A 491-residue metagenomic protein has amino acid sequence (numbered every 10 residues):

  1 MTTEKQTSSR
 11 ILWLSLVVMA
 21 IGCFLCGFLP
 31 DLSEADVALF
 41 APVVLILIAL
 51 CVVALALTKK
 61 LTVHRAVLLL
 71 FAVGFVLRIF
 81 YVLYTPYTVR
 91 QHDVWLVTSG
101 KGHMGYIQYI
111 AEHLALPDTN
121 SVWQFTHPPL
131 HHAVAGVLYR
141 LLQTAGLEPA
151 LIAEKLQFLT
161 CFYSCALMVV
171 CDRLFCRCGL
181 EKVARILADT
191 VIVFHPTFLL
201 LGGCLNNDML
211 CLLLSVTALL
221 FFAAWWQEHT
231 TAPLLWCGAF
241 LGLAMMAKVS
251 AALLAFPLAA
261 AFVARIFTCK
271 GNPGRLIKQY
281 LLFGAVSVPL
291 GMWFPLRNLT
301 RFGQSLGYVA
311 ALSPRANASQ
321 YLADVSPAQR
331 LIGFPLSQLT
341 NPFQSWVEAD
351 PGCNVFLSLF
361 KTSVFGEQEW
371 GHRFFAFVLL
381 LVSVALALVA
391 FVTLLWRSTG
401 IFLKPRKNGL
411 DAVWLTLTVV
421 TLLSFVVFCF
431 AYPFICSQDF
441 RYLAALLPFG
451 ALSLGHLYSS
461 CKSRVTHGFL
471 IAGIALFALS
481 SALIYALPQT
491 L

Functional and structural regions predicted by a protein language model:
P30-L45, L151-Y163, N341-L422, L447: Membrane-interface anchor segments at the N-terminal boundary of transmembrane helices in multi-pass membrane enzymes
A56, Q227, L254-V288: Perimembrane helix-loop-helix junctions
A66-G74, A239-F240, N272-P295, S313-A318 (+1 more regions): Hydrophobic alpha-helical membrane-interfacial segments at the cytosolic entry of transmembrane helices
I79-Q91, W95-T126, L130, L138-Q143 (+1 more regions): Extracytosolic helix-loop segments that constitute the early lumenal/periplasmic catalytic or substrate-binding loops
E154-G179, T217: Transmembrane-helix motifs of polytopic, lipid-linked glycan transferases
C176-G179, A218-W236, A244, I266: Membrane-interface transmembrane helices that cradle and orient dolichyl/undecaprenyl
T197-C211: Short acidic/glycine- and proline-prone juxtamembrane loop motifs at membrane-interface regions of multi-pass membrane
K278-A390: Membrane-lumen/periplasm interface segments of specific transmembrane helices in polyprenyl phosphate-linked
